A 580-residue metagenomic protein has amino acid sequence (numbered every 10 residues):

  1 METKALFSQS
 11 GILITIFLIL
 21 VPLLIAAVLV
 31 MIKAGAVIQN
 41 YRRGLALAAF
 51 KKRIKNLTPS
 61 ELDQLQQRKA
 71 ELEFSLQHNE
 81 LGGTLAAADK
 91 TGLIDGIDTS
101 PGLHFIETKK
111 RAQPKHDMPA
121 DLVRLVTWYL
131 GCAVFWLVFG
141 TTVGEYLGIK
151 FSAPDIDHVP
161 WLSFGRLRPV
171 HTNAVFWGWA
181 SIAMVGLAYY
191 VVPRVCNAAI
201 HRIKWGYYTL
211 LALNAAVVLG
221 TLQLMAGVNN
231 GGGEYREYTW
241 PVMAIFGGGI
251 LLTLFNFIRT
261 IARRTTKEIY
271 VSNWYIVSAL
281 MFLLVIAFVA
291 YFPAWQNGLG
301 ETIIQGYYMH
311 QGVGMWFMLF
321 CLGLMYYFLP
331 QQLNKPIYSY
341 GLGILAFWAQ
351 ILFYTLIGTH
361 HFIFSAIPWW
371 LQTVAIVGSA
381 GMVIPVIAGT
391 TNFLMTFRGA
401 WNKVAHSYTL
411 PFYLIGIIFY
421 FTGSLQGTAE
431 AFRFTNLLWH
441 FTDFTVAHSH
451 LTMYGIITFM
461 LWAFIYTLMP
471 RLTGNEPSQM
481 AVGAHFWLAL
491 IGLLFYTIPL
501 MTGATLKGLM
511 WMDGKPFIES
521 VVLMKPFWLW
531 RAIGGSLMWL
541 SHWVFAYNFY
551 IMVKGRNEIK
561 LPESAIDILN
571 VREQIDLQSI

Functional and structural regions predicted by a protein language model:
E2-A5, A226-G232, I363: Transmembrane helix-loop junctions at the membrane interface of multipass transporters and ion channels
E2-F7, I25-T127, V159, K507-K525 (+1 more regions): Extramembrane terminal tails and long inter-domain/linker segments of multi-pass membrane proteins
I12-V37, D98-F105, T127-S152, F164-A198 (+10 more regions): Hydrophobic cores of alpha-helical transmembrane segments in multi-pass integral membrane proteins
M118, S163, T302-I303, N334-K335 (+4 more regions): Generic recognition of flexible, low-complexity loop/linker segments
H158-R168, G298-Y308, L438-F441, V522: Juxtamembrane membrane-water interface segments that cap and precede transmembrane helices
G232-V242, E268-S272, G300-H310, P368-G378 (+2 more regions): Non-cytosolic membrane-interface motifs at loop->transmembrane helix junctions
T260-E268, F328-P336, S365, A400-N402: Inter-helical turn/loop segments and adjacent helix faces that build the functional surface of alpha-helical bundle
V404-H406, L410: Long, amphipathic alpha-helical stalk/connector segments used for oligomerization, subunit docking, or mechanical
